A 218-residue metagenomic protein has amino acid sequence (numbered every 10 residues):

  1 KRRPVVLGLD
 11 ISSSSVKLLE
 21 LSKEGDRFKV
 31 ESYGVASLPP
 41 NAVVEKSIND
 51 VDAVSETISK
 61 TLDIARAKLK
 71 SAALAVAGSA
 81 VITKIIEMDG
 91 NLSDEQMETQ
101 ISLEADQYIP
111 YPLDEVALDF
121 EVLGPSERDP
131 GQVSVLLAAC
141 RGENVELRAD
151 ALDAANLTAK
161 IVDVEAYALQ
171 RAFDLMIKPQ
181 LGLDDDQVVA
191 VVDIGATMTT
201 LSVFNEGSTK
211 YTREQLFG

Functional and structural regions predicted by a protein language model:
K1-E104, E146, N156-T158: Non-catalytic, solvent-exposed interaction/assembly segments
L9-V16, A77-S79, D184-D186, V191-M198 (+2 more regions): A short acidic Gly-Thr/Ser loop motif
E24-R27, E206-K210: Short, surface-exposed beta-strand-loop junctions and turns on beta-sheet-rich folds
V35, E214-L216: Short clusters of small/polar residues that mark proteolytic maturation junctions
V35-S37, A73-A75, L136-A139, V189-V191: Soluble periplasmic/extracytoplasmic beta-strand elements of cell-envelope proteins
A75-I177: Active-site neighborhood for divalent-cation/phosphate handling
T83-I85, T209-T212: Short small-residue beta-strand/loop micro-motif enriched in glycine and branched aliphatics
